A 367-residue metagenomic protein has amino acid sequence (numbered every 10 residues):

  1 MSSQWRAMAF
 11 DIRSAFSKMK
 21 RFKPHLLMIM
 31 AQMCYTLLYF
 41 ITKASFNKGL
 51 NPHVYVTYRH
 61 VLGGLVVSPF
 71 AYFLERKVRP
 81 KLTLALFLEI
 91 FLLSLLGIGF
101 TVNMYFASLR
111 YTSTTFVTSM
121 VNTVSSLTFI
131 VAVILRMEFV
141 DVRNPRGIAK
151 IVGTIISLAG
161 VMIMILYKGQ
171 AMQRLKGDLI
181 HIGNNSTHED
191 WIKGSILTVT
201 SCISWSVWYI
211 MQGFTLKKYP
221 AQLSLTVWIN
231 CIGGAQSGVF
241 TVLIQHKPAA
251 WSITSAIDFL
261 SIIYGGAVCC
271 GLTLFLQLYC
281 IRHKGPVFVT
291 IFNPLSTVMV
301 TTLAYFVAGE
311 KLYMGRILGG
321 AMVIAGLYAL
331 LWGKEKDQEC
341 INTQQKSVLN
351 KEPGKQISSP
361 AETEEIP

Functional and structural regions predicted by a protein language model:
M1-P367: Membrane-interface interhelical linkers
